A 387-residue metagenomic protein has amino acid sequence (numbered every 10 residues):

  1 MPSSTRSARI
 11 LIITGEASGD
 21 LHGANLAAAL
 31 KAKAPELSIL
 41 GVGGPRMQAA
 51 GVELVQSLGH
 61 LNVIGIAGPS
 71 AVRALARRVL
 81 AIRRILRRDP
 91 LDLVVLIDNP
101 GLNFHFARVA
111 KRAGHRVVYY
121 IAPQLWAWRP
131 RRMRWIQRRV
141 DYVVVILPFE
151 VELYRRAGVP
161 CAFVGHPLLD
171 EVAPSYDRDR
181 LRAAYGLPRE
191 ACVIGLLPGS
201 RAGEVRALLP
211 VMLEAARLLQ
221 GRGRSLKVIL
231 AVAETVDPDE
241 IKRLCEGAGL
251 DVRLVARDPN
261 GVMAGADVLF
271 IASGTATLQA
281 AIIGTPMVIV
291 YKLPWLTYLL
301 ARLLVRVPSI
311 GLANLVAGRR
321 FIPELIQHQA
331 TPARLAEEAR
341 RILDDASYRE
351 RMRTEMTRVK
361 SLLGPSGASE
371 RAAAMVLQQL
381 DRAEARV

Functional and structural regions predicted by a protein language model:
M1-V387: Nucleotide-activated sugar donor-binding and catalytic core shared by glycosyltransferases and related lipid-linked
